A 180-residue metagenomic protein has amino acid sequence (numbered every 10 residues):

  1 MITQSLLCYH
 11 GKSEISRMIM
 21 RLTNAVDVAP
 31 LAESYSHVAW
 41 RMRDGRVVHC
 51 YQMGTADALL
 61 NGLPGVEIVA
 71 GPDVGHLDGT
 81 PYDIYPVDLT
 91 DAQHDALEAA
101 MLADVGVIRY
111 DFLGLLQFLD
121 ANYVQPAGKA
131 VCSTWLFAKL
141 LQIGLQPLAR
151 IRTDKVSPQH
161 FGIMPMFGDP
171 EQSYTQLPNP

Functional and structural regions predicted by a protein language model:
I2-C8: Short coil-to-beta transition motif at edge beta-strands of beta-rich domains
Y9-Y85, L115-V124: Glycine-rich catalytic cores of cysteine/serine-nucleophile enzymes that process amide/ester linkages in cell-envelope
G71-P81, D88-L116: A structural motif
F112-P180: Activation targets extended, charge/polar-rich intrinsically disordered C-terminal tails
